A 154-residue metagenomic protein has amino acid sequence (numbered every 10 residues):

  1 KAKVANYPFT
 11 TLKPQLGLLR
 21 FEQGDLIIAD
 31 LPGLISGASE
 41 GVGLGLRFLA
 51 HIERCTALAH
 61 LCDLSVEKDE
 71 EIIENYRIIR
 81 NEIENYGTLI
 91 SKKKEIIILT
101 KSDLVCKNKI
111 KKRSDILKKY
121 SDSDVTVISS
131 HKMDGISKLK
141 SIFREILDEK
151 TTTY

Functional and structural regions predicted by a protein language model:
K1-V42, L46, A50-C55, D148: Conserved G1/Walker A P-loop phosphate-binding module
T10, E22, E67-R77, N81-Y154: C-terminal-of-GTPase-core extension/linker across diverse P-loop GTPases
I27-A29, H60, I97: Hydrophobic positions in the central parallel beta-sheet of the AAA+
P32-G33, D63, D103: Short glycine-/small-residue-rich Rossmann-like dinucleotide-binding loops
G43-V66, N85-I90: Inter-motif core of Ras-like GTPase G domains
